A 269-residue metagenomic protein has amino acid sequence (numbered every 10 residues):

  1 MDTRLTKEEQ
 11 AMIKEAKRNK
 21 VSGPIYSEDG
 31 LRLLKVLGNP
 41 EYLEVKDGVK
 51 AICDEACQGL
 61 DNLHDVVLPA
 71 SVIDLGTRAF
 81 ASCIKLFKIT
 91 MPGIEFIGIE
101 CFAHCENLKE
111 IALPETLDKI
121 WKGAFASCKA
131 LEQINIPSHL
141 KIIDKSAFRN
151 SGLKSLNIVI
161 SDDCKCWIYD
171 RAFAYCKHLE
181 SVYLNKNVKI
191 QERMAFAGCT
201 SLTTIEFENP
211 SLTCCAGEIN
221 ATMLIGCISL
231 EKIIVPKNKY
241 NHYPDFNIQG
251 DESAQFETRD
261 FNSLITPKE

Functional and structural regions predicted by a protein language model:
M1-I25, L31-A51, D61-D74, I84-F96 (+7 more regions): Structural signature of tandem-repeat unit edges
I248-G250: Cytosolic-side transmembrane-helix boundaries in multi-pass membrane proteins
